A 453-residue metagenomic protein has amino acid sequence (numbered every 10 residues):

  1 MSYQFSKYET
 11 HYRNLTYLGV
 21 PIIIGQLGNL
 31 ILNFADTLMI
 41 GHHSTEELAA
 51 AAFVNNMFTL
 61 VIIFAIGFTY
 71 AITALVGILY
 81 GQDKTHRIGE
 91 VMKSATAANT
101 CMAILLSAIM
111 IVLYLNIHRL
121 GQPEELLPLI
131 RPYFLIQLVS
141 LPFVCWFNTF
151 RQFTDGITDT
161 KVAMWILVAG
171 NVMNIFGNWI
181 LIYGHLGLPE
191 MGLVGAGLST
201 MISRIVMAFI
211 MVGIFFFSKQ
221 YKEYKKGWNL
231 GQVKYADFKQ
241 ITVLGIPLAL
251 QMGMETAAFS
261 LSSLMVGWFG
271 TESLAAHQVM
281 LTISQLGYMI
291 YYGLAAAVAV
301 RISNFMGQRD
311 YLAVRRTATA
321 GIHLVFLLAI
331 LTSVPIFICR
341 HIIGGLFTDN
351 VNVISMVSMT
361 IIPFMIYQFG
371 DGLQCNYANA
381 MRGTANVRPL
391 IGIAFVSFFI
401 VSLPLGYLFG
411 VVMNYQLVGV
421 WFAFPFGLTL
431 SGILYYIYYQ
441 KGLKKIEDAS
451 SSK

Functional and structural regions predicted by a protein language model:
M1-I22, V76-P142, L188-I246, I302-Y367 (+1 more regions): Short alpha-helical transmembrane segments in multi-pass integral membrane proteins
K7-L38, H42-H43, T59-A71, L75 (+5 more regions): N-terminal transmembrane alpha-helices
Y17-D36, I136, G170, S203-M207 (+4 more regions): Transmembrane helical elements of multi-pass membrane transporters/channels
Q26-L30, I63, A103, S107 (+12 more regions): Residue-level hotspots within the lipid-embedded alpha helices of multi-pass solute transporters
L27, I31-A49, I117-E124, I180-M191 (+4 more regions): Helix-terminus/linker motif at the lipid-water interface of multi-pass membrane proteins
T45-N56, I130, F134, G197 (+3 more regions): Small-residue hotspots at the loop-to-helix junctions and early N-terminal turns of transmembrane alpha-helices
L48-I111, V144-A163, S263, A276-R340 (+1 more regions): Small-residue-rich hydrophobic transmembrane alpha-helices
T69, T73, Q137-G156, A163-N171 (+6 more regions): Short runs within selected transmembrane alpha-helices of multi-pass transporters and secretion channels
